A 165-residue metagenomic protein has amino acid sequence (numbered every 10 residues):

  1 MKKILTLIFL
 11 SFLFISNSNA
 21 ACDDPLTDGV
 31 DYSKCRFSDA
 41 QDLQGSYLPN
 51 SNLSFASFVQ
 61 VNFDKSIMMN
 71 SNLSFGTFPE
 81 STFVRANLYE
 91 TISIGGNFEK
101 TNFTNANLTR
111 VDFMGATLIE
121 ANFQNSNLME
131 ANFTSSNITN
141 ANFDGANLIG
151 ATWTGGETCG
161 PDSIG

Functional and structural regions predicted by a protein language model:
I4-I15: Sec-dependent N-terminal signal peptides
A20-G165: Tandem repeat scaffolds
